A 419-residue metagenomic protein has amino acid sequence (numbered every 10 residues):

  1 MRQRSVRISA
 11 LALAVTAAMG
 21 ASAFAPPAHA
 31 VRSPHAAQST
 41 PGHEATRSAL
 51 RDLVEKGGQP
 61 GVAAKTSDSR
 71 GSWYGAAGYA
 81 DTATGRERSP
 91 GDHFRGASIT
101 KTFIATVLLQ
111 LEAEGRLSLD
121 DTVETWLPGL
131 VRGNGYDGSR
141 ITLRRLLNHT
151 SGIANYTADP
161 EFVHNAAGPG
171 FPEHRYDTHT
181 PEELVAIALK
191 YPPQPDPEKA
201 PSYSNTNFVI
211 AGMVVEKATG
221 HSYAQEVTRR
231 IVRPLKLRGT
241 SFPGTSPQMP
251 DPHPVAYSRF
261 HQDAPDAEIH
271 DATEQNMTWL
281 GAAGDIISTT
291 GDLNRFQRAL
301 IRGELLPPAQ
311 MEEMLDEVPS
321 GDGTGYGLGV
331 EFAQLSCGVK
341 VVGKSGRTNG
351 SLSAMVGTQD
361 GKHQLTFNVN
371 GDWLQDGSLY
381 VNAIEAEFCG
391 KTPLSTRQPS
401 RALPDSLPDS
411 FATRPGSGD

Functional and structural regions predicted by a protein language model:
M1-V15: N-terminal export and membrane-targeting signals
R2-S5, P26-G75, E268-D419: Catalytic loop of the DD-peptidase/beta-lactamase superfamily, centered on the K-T-G motif and neighboring
M19-P27: C-terminal segment of classical bacterial N-terminal signal peptides
L50, R70, K101-I104, L108 (+7 more regions): Residue-level preference for non-acidic, small/hydrophobic
G57-P60, T84-R145, P195-S204, G281: Short active-site loop at a secondary-structure junction that contains or immediately precedes the catalytic residue(s)
K65-S67, A97-S98, T102-S118, T206-K217 (+2 more regions): Primarily hydrophobic membrane-targeting regions of prokaryotic envelope proteins
G135-V341: Short, surface-exposed loop or secondary-structure junction motifs that flank catalytic or metal-binding residues
